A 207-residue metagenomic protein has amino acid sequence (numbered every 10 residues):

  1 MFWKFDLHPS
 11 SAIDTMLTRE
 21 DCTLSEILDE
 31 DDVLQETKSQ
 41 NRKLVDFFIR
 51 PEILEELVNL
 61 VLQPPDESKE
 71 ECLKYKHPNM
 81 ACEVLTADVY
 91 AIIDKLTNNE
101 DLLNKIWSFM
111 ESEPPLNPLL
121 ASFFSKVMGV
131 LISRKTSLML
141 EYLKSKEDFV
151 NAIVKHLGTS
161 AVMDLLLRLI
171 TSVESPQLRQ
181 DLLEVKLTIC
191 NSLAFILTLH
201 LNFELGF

Functional and structural regions predicted by a protein language model:
M1-F207: Elongated alpha-helical scaffolds that mediate protein-protein interactions in large eukaryotic proteins, primarily
